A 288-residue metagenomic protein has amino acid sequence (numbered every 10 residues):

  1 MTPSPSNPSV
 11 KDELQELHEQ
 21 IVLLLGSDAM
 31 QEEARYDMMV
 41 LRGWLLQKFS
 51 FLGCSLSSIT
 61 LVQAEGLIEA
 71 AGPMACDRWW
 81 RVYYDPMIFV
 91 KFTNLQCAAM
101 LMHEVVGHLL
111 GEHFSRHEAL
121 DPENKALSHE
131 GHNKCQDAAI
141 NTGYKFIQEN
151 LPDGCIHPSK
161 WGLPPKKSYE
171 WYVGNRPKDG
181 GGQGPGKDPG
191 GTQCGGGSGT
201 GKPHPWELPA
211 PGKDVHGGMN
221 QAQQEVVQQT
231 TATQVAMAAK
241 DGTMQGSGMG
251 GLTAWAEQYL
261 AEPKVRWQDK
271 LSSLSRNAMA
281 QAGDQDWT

Functional and structural regions predicted by a protein language model:
M1-L101, V105-N150: Basic/hydrophobic alpha-helical interface regions
T2-S4, G143-T288: Negatively charged
